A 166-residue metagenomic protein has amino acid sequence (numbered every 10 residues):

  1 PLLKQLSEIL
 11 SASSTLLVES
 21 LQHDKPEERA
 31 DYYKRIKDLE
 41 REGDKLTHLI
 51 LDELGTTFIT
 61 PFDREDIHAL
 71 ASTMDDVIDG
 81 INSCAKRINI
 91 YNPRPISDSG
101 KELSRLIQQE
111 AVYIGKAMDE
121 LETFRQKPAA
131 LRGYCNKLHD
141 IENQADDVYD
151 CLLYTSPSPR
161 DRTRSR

Functional and structural regions predicted by a protein language model:
P1-E42, L49-L54: Leu/Val/Ala/Ile-rich N-terminal alpha-helices, chiefly Sec-type signal peptides and the beginnings
S7-L21, E40, T47, M74-I88 (+3 more regions): A structural signal for well-ordered alpha-helices, especially hydrophobic packing surfaces of coiled-coils
L16-E27, D52-F58, K86, I90 (+2 more regions): Short, charged/polar, low-complexity loop and linker segments that flank or interrupt alpha-helical bundles
A30-K37, R64, H68, K101 (+1 more regions): Short, charged, amphipathic alpha-helical segments
K37, L49-V77: Hydrophobic/aromatic-rich structural module bridging two neighboring secondary-structure elements via a short loop
F58-D66, Y91-R105, L131, S156: Long amphipathic alpha-helical coiled-coil segments
P128-D147: Conserved amphipathic alpha-helical segments that form helical-bundle/coiled-coil interaction surfaces
Y154-T163: Conserved small/polar residues in nucleotide/adenosyl-binding loops
